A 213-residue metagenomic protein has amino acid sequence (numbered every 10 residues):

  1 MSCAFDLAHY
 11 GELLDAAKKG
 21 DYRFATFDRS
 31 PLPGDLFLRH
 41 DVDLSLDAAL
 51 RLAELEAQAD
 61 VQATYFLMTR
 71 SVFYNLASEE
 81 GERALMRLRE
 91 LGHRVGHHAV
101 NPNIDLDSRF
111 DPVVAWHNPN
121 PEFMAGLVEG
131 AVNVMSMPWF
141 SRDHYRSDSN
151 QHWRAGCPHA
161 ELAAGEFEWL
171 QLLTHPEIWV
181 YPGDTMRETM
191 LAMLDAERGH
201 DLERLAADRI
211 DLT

Functional and structural regions predicted by a protein language model:
M1-T64, M68-G92, P102-T213: Terminal accessory/targeting
V95: Conserved phosphoryl-transfer motifs of two-component systems
